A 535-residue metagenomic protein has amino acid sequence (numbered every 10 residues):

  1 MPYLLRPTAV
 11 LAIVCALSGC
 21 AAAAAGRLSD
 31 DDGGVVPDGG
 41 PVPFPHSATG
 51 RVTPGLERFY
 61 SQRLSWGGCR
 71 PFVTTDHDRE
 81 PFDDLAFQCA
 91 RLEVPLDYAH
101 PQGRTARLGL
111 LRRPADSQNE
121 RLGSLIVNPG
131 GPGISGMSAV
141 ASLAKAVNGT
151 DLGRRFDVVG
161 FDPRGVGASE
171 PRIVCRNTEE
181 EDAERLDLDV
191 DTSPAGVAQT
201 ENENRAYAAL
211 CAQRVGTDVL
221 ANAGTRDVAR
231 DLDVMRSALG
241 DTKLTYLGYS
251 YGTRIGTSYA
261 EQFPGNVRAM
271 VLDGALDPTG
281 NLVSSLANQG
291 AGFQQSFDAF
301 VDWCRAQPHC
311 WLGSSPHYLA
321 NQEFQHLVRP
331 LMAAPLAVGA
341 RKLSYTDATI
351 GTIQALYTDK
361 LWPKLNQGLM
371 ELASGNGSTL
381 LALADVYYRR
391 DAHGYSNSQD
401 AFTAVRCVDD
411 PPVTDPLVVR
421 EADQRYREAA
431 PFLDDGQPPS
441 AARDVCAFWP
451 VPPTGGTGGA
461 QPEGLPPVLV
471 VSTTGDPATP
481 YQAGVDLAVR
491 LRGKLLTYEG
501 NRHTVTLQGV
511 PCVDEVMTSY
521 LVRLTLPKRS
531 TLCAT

Functional and structural regions predicted by a protein language model:
P2-Y3, P7, A21-D189, P194-A198 (+5 more regions): Catalytic-loop region of hydrolases
A16-G19: C-terminal motif of bacterial Sec signal peptides marking the signal peptidase cleavage site
E57-F59, L319-L465, G509, E515: Alpha/beta-hydrolase fold active-site neighborhood
S135, A229-R230, G248-A260: Glycine-rich nucleophile elbow surrounding the catalytic serine of serine-hydrolase chemistry
V147, V174-L186, A260-Q322, Q367-D391: A catalytic-pocket lid/entrance helix-loop region that shapes and gates access to the active site across common
L239-Y251: Alpha/beta-hydrolase fold nucleophile elbow
G464, L469-S472: Short beta-strand/loop motif that positions the catalytic acidic residue of the alpha/beta-hydrolase fold
P477-Q482: Conserved alpha/beta-hydrolase "acid-adjacent" motif
